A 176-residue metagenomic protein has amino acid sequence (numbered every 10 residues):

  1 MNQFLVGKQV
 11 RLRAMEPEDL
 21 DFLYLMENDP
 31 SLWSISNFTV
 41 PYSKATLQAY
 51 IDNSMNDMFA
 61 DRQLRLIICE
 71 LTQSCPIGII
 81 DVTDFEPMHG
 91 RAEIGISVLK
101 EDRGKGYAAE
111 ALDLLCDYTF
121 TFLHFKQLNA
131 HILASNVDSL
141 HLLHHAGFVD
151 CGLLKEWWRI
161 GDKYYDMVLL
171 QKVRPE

Functional and structural regions predicted by a protein language model:
M1-R11, M15-L20, E27-D29, R65 (+1 more regions): Acyl-donor (CoA/ACP) binding surface of acyl/acetyltransferases
A14, L25, N56-M58: Short secondary-structure boundary/capping segments within folded domains
S31-N53: Conserved GNAT-fold acetyl-CoA-binding loop/helix
N53-S54, Y118: A generic secondary-structure signal
S54-I67: A short helix-loop-beta-strand connector motif used in the catalytic cores of GNAT acetyltransferases and, in some
